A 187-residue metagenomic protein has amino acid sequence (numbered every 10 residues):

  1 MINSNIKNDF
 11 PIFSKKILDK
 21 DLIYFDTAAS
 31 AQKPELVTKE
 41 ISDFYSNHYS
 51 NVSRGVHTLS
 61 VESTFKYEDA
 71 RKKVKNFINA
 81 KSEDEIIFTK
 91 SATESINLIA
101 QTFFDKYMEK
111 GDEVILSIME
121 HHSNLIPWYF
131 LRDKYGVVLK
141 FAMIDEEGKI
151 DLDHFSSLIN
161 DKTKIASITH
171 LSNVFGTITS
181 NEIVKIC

Functional and structural regions predicted by a protein language model:
M1-C187: Pyridoxal 5′-phosphate
